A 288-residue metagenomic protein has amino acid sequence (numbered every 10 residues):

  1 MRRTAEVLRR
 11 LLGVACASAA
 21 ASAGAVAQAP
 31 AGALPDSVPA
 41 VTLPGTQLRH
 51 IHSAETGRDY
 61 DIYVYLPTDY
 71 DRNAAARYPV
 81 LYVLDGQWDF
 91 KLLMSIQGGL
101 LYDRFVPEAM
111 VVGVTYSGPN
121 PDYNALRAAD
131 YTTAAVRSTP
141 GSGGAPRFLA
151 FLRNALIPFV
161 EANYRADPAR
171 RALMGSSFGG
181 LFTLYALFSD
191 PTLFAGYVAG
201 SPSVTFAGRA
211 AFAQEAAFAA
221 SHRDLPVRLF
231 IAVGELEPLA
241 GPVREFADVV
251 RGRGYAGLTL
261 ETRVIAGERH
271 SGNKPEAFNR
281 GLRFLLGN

Functional and structural regions predicted by a protein language model:
M1-V7: N-terminal secretory signal peptides that target proteins for export/translocation
L11-S22: Bacterial N-terminal signal peptides
A23-A27: Sec/Tat signal peptide C-region and signal peptidase I cleavage site
Q28-N288: Non-catalytic cap/lid and distal C-terminal segments of serine-dependent acyl enzymes
